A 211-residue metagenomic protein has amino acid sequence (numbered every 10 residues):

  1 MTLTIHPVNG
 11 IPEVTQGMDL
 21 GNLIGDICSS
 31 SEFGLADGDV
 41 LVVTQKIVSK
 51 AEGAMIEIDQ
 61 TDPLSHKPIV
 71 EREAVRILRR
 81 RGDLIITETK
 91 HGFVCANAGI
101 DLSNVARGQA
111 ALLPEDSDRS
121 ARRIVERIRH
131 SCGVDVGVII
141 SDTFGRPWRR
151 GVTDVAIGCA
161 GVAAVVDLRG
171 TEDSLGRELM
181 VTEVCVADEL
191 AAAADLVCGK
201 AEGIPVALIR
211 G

Functional and structural regions predicted by a protein language model:
M1-D59: N-terminal, positively charged regions that mediate nucleic acid binding
T4-I11, Q45, M55-D62, H66-G108 (+2 more regions): A structural signal for small-residue-enriched, beta-sheet-centric alpha/beta enzyme cores and oligomeric scaffold folds
T15, D19, R119, P147 (+1 more regions): Charged, alpha-helix-enriched surfaces in structured cytosolic catalytic cores of large nucleotide-utilizing machines
M18-F33, E115-C132: Phosphate-interacting basic helix/loop segments used at nucleotide- and nucleic-acid interfaces
